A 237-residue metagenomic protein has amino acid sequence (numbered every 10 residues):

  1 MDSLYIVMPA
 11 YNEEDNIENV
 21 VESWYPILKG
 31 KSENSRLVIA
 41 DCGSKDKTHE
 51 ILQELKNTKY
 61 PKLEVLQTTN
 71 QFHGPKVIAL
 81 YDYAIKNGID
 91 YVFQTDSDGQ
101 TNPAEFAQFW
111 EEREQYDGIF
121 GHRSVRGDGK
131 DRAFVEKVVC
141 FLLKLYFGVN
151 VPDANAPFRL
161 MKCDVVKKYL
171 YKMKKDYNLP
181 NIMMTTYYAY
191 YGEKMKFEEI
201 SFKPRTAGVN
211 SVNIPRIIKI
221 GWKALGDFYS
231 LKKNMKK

Functional and structural regions predicted by a protein language model:
M1-S3, K172-K237: Hydrophobic helical membrane-anchoring modules
D2-L4, Y25-V38, K47, P61-L63: Short loop->beta transition adjacent to catalytic acidic/histidine clusters or analogous donor-positioning motifs
E13-L28: Short, well-formed alpha-helical segments that are part of the catalytic scaffolds of diverse glycosyltransferases
W24, L80, D98, K162 (+2 more regions): Residue-level signature of catalytic and energy-coupling elements of molecular machines, predominantly ATP/GTP-dependent
E33-G43, L66-T69, T95: Short beta-strand/loop segment that forms part of the nucleotide-sugar
D41-E50, G99: A conserved acidic beta->alpha catalytic loop
T68-K86, Y91, Q100-N178, R205-P215 (+1 more regions): Acceptor/aglycone-binding surface of glycosyltransferases and processive sugar-polymer synthases
